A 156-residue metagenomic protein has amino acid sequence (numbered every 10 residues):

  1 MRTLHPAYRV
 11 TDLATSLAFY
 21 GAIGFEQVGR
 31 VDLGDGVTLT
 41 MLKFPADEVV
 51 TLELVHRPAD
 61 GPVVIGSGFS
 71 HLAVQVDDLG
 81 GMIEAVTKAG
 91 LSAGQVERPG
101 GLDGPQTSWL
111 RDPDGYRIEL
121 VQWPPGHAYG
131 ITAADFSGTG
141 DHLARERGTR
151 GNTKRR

Functional and structural regions predicted by a protein language model:
R2-D12, T40-K43, G61-T87, Q106-R111 (+1 more regions): Vicinal oxygen chelate
Y8-V49: Core segments of cupin and vicinal oxygen chelate
R30, I83-R156: Vicinal oxygen chelate
G34-D35, P62-V64, L102: Short glycine/serine/proline-enriched coil/turn segments at secondary-structure junctions
P45, V55-R57, W123: Generic beta-structure capping elements
D47-L52, V64: Arg/Lys-rich, alpha-helical DNA-contact motif
E48, D60-G61, G126: Active-site/binding-pocket entry motifs
L52-E53, E119: Conserved beta-strand in the GNAT
